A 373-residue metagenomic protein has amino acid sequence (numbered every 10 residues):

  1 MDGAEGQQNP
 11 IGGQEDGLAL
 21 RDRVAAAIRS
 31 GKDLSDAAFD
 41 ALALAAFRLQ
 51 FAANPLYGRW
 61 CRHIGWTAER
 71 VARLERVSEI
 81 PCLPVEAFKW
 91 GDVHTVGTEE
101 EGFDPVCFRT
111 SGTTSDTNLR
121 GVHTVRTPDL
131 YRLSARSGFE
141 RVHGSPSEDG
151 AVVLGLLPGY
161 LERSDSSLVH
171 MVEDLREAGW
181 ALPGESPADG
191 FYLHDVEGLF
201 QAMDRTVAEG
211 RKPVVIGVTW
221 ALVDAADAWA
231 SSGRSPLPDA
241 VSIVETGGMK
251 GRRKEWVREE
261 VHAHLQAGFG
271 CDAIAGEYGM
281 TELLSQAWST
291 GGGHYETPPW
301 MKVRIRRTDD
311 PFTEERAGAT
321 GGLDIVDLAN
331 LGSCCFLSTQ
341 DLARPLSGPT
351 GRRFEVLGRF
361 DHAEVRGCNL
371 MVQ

Functional and structural regions predicted by a protein language model:
D2-I28, A37-L49, G150-V152, G159 (+2 more regions): Active-site glycine/GP-rich loop and adjacent strand/helix microenvironment that borders small-molecule binding pockets
D33, A37, A52-R109, T117-T124 (+2 more regions): Active-site diphosphate/adenylate-binding microenvironment
T114: Glycine-rich phosphate-binding P-loop
V125-R163, V169-V172: Nucleic-acid enzyme cleavage-core boundary/entry regions
